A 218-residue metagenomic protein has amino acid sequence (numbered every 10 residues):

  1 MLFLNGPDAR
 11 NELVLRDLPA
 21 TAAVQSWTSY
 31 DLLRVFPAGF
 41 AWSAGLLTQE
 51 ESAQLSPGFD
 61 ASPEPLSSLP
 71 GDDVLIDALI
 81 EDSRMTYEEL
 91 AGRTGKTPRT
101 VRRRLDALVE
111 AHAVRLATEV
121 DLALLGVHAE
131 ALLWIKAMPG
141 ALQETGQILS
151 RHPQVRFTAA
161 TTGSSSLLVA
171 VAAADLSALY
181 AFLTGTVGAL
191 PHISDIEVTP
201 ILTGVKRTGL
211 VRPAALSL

Functional and structural regions predicted by a protein language model:
M1-L218: A compositional/biophysical signature of low hydrophobicity enriched in polar/charged and small residues
